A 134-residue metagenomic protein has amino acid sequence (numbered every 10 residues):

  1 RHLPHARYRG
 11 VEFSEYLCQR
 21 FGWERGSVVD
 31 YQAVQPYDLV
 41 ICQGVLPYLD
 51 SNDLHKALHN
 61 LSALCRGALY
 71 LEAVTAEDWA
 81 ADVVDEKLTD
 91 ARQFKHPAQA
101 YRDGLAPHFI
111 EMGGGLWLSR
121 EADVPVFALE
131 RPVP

Functional and structural regions predicted by a protein language model:
R1-Q35, L49-P134: Class I (Rossmann-like) S-adenosyl-L-methionine-dependent methyltransferase catalytic domain, capturing the SAM-binding
I41: A conserved beta-strand element that flanks and buttresses the S-adenosyl-L-methionine
V45: Hydrophobic adenine-recognition pocket in adenosine-nucleotide-binding enzymes
